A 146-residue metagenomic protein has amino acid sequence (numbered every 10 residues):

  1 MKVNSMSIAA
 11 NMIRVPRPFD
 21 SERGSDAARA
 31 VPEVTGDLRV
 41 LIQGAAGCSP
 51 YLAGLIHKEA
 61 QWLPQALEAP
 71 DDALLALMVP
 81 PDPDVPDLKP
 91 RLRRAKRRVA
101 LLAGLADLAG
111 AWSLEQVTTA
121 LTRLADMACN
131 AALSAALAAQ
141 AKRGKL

Functional and structural regions predicted by a protein language model:
M1-L146: Non-catalytic regulatory/linker segments of enzymes
